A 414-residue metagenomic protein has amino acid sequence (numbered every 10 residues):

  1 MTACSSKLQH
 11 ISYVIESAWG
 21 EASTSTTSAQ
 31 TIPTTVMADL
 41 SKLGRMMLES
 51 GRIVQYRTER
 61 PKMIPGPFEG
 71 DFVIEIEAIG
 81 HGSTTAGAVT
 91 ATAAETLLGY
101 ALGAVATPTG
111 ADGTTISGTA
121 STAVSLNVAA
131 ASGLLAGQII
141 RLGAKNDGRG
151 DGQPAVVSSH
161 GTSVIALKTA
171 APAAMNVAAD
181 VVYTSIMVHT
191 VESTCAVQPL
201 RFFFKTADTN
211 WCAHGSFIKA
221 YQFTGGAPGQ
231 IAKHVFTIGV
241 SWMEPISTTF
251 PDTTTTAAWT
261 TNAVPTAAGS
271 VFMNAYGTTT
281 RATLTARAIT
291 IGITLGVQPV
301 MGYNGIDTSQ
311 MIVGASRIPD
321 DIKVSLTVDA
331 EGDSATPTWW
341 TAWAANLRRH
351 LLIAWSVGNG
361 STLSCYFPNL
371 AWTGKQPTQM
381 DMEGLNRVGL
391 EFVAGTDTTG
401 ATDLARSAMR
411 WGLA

Functional and structural regions predicted by a protein language model:
M1-A414: Signature of extracytoplasmic/envelope-associated structural regions
